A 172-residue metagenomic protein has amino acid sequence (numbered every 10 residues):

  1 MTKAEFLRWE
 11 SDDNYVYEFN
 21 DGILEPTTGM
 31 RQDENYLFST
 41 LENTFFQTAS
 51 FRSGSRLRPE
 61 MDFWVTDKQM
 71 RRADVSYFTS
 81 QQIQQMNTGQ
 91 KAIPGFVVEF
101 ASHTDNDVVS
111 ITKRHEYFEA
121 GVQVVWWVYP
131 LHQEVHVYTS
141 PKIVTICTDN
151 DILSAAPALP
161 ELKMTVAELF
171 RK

Functional and structural regions predicted by a protein language model:
M1-K172: Gly/Pro/Ser/Thr-rich low-complexity, intrinsically disordered segments predominantly at protein N-termini
